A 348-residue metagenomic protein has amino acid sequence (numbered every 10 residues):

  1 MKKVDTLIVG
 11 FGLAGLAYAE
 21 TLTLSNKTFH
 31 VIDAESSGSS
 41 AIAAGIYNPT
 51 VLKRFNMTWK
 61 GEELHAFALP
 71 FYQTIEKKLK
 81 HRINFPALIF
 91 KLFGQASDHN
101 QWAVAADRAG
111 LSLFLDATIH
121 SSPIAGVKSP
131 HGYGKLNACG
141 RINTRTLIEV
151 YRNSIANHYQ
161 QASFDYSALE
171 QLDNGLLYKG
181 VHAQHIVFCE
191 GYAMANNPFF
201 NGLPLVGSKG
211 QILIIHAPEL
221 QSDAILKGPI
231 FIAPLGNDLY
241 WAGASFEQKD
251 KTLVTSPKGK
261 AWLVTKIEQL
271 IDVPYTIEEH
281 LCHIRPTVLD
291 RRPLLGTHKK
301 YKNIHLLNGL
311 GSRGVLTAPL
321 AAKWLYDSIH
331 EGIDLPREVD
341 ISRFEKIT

Functional and structural regions predicted by a protein language model:
K2-A14: Beta1/beta-strand and adjacent pyrophosphate-binding region of the FAD-binding site in flavoprotein oxidoreductases
L16-S25, G45-I46, V51, R82-I83 (+1 more regions): Active-site substrate-recognition segment that forms the wall of the catalytic cavity or substrate channel
T23-I42: Glycine-rich FAD pyrophosphate-binding loop
G45-P130: Dinucleotide-binding Rossmann-like beta1-alpha1 core, especially the glycine-rich loop that anchors the ADP
F55-F67, G134-V150, V254-G259, L316: Short beta-strand to alpha-helix junction loop
G134-H185, C189-M194: Helical element adjacent to the flavin cofactor pocket in flavoenzyme catalytic cores
T276-T348: C-terminal catalytic lobe of FAD-dependent flavoproteins
